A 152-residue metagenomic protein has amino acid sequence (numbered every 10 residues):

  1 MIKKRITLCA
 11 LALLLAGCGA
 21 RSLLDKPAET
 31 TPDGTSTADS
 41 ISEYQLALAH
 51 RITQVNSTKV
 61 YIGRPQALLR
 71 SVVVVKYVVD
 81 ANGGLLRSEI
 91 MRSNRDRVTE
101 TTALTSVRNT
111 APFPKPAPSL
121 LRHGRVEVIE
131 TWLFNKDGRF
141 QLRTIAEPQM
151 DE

Functional and structural regions predicted by a protein language model:
M1-C18: Sec-dependent bacterial lipoprotein signal peptides
C18-D39, L46-T58, D80-R92, L104-K115 (+1 more regions): Conserved "boundary/linchpin" sites in short secondary-structure elements
I62-Q66, P118-L121: Short, solvent-exposed loop/turn elements at beta->coil junctions and helix N-caps that rim active or binding pockets
A67-V74: Short, small/polar residue-rich loop motifs at catalytic or cofactor-binding pockets
Y77: Conserved metal-phosphate-binding beta-hairpin within the catalytic cores of diverse ATP-dependent phosphoryl-transfer
R92-V98: A short acidic/small-residue loop/turn micro-motif
T101: Alpha-helical elements of the RecA-like P-loop NTPase motor core of helicases
